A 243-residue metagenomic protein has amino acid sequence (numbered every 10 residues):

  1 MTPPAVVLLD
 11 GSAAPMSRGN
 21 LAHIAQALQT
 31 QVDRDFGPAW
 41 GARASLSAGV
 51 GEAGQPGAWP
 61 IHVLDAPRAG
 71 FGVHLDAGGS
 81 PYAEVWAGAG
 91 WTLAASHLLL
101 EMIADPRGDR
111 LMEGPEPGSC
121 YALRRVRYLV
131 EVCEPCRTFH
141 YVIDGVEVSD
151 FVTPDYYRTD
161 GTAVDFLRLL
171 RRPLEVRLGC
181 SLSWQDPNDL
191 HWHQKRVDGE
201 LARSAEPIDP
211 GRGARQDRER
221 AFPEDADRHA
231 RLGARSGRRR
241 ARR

Functional and structural regions predicted by a protein language model:
T2-L21: Fold-level signature of zinc-dependent metallopeptidase catalytic domains
R18-S47: Zn2+-dependent metallopeptidase catalytic core
A42-V50, R124, V130: A domain-level signal for the mature, folded cores of soluble proteins
V50-A53, D109: Membrane-water interface at transmembrane helix exits
E52-Y82: Catalytic zinc-binding patch centered on the HExxH motif and its immediate surroundings that defines zinc-dependent
P67-R68, P81, V85, A89-G90 (+1 more regions): Metalloprotease/metallohydrolase-associated module, dominated by Zn2+-dependent proteases
G88-L100: Short alpha-helix carrying the canonical HExxH Zn2+-binding catalytic motif
E101-D105: General alpha-helical segment detector with a strong preference for membrane-spanning helices and helix-boundary regions
